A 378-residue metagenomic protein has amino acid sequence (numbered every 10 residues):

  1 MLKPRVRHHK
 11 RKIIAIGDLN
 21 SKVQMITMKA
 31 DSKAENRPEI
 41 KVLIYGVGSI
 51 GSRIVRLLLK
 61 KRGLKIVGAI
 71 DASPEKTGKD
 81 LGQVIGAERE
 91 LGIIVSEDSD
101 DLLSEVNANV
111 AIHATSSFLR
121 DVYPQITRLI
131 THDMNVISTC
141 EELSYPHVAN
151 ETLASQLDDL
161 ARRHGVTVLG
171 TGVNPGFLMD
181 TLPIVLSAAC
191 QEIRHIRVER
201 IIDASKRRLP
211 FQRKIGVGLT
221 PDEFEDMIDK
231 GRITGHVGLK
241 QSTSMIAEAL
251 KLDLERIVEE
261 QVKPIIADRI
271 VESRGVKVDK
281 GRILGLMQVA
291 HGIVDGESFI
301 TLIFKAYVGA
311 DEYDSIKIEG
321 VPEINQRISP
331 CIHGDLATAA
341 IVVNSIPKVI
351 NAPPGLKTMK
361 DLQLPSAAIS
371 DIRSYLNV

Functional and structural regions predicted by a protein language model:
V6-R11, A15-H132, K348: N-terminal glycine-/serine-/threonine-rich beta1-alpha1-beta2 phosphate-ribose binding loop of Rossmann-like
Y45, S187-D314, I332, A339 (+1 more regions): Active-site-lining helix/loop region of Rossmann-like oxidoreductase modules
Y45, S49, R53, V106 (+9 more regions): Conserved active-site and cofactor/substrate-binding residues in soluble primary-metabolism enzymes
N135-I137: A short hydrophobic/small-residue beta-strand
E141-G165: Rossmann-fold NAD(P)-binding glycine/threonine-rich loop
F177-A188: Alpha-helical support elements that line or immediately flank enzyme active sites and cofactor-binding pockets
Y307-V378: C-terminal helical cap and adjacent loop that interface with cofactors, partners, or active-site loops
